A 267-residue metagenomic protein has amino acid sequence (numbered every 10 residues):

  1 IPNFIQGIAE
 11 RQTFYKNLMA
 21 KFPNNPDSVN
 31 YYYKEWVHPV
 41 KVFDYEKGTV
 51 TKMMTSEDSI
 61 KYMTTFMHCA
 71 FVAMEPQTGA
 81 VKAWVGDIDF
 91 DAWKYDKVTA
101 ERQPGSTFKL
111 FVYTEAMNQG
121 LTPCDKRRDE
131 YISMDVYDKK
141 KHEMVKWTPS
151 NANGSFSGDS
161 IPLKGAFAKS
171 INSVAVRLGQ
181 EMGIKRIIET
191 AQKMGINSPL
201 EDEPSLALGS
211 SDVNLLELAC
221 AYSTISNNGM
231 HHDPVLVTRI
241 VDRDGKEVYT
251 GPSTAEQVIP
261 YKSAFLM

Functional and structural regions predicted by a protein language model:
I1-K140, N151-A152, K164, R177 (+2 more regions): Extended, non-catalytic substrate-recognition/exosite surfaces adjacent to catalytic cores, especially in enzymes
T65-M67, S157, D202: Exposed loop/turn and edge beta-strand positions of beta-sandwich/beta-sheet ligand-binding modules
A100, I171-N172, I196: A broad detector of the eukaryotic-type serine/threonine protein kinase catalytic domain
L110-F111, K169-S173, K185-R186, D202: A generic alpha-helix surface/boundary motif
K141-P149, E181-C220: Mid-domain, small-residue-enriched loop/turn segments at the edges of structured enzyme/sensor domains
N153-G179, G183, A191: Metal-dependent DNA phosphodiester-chemistry modules and their immediately adjacent helices/loops in DNA-processing
N172, K193, T224-N227: Residues within well-ordered alpha-helical secondary structure of globular protein domains
